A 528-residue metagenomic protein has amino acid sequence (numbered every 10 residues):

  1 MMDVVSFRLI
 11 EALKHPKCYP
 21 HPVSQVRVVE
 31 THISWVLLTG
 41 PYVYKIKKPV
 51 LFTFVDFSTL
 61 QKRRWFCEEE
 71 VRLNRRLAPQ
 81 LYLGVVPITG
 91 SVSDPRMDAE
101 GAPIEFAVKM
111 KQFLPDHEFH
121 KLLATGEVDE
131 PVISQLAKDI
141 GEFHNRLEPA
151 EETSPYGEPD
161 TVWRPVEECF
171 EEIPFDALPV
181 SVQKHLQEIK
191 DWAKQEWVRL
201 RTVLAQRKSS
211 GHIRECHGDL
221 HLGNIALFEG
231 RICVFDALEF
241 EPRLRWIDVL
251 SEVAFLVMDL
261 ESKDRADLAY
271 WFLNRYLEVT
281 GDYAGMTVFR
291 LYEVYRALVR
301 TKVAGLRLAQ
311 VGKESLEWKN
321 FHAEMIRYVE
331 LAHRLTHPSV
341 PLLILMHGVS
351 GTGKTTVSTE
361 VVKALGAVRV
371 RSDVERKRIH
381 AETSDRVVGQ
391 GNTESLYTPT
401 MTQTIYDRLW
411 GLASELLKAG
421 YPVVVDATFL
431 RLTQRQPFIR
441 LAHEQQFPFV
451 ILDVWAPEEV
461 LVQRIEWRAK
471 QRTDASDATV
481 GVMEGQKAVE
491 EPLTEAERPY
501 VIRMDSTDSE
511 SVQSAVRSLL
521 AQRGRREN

Functional and structural regions predicted by a protein language model:
M1-K109, E118, F228-R231: Conserved NTP-binding catalytic cores of kinases and kinase-like/nucleotidyltransferase enzymes across multiple kinase
F54-S58, P95-E100, V108-L222, A226-L342: ATP-dependent phospho-/nucleotidyl transfer catalytic cores
M346: Hydrophobic anchor at the beta1->P-loop junction of P-loop NTPases
K354: Conserved lysine of the Walker
V357: Hydrophobic positions on the alpha1 helix immediately C-terminal to the Walker A/P-loop
V362-Y421: Conserved substrate/cofactor phosphate-moiety recognition/catalytic segment in nucleotide-dependent phosphotransferases
Q445-I465: Conserved phosphate-donor/acceptor-positioning beta-strand/loop module used by diverse small-molecule
W467-R517, R526-N528: Small-molecule kinase domains that catalyze NTP-dependent phosphoryl transfer to phosphate-bearing small molecules
